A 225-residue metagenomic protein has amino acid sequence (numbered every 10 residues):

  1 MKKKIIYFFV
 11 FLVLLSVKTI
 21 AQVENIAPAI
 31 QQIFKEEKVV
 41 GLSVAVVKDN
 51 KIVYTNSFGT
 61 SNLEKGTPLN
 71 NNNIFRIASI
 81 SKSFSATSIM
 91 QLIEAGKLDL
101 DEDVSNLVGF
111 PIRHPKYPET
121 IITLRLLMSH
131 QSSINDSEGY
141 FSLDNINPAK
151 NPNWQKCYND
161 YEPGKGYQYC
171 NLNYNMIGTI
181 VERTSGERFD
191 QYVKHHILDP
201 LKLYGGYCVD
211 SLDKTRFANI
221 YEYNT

Functional and structural regions predicted by a protein language model:
M1-E24: Bacterial Sec-dependent N-terminal signal peptides
Q22-F75, D99, A149-C157, D210: Short, conserved catalytic-motif segment at the N-terminal edge
V23, E64, F84, M90-G109 (+1 more regions): Short, well-structured active-site flanking segments
Q32, Q91, T179-E182: Surface-exposed charged/polar residues within alpha-helices that form helix-capping/stabilizing sites and interaction
F34-S43, E64-L126, Y161-L172: Short active-site loop at a secondary-structure junction that contains or immediately precedes the catalytic residue(s)
V46, P111, Q131: Residues that line or immediately flank small-molecule/substrate-binding pockets and catalytic motifs
S61, L107, S137: Residues that scaffold the ATP/ADP-binding catalytic core of kinase and kinase-like folds
P115-T225: Short, surface-exposed loop or secondary-structure junction motifs that flank catalytic or metal-binding residues
